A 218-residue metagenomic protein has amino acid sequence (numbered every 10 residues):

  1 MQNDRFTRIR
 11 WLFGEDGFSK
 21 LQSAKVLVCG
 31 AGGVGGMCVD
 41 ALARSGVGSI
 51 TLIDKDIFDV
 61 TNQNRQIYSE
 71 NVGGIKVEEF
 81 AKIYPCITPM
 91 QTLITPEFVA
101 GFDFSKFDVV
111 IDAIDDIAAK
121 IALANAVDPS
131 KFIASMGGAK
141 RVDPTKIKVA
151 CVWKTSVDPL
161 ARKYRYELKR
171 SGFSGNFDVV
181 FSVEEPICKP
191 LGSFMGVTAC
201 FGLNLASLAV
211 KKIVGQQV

Functional and structural regions predicted by a protein language model:
M1-V26: N-terminal charged helix/coil linker that caps or initiates catalytic domains
Q2, F102-V109, I114-A122, A126-D128 (+3 more regions): Glycine-rich phosphate/adenylate-binding loop
V28-G30, I53: Conserved N-terminal Rossmann-fold NAD(P)-binding element of oxidoreductases
V34-G35: Hydrophobic/small residue at the entry helix of a nucleotide-binding pocket
C38-V39, F80, L123: Hydrophobic residues within alpha-helices that form the first helical element adjacent to the glycine-rich loop
R44-S49, P129: Conserved S-adenosyl-L-methionine
L52-I83: Glycine-rich phosphate-binding loop and adjoining beta1-alpha1-beta2 segment of Rossmann-like nucleotide-binding folds
Q91-V99: Conserved SAM/SAH-binding loop
